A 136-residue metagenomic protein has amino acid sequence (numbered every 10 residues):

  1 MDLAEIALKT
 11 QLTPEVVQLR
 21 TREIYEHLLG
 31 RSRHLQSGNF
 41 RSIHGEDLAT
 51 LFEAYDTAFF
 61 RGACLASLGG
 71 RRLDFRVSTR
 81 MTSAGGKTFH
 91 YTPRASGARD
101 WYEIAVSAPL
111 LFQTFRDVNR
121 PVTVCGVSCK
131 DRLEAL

Functional and structural regions predicted by a protein language model:
M1-C64: N-terminal low-structure segments adjacent to metalloprotease catalytic domains across cellular compartments
R20, R116-D117, L133: A structural motif
N39-V122: Auxiliary, metal-adjacent structural segments of Zn-dependent hydrolase domains
K130-L136: Active-site recognition of the HExxH zinc-binding catalytic motif
